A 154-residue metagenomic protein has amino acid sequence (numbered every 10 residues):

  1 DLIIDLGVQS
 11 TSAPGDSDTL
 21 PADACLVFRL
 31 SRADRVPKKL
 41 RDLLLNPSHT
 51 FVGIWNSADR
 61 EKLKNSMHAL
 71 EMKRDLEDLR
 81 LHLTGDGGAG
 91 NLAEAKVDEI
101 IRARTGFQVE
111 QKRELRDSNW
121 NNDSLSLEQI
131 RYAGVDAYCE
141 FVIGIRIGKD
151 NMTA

Functional and structural regions predicted by a protein language model:
D1-S126, R131-R146: Conserved DEDDh/DEDDy metal-dependent 3′-5′ exonuclease domain
N151-A154: Acidic catalytic cores of enzymes that act on phosphate-bearing nucleotides/polynucleotides
